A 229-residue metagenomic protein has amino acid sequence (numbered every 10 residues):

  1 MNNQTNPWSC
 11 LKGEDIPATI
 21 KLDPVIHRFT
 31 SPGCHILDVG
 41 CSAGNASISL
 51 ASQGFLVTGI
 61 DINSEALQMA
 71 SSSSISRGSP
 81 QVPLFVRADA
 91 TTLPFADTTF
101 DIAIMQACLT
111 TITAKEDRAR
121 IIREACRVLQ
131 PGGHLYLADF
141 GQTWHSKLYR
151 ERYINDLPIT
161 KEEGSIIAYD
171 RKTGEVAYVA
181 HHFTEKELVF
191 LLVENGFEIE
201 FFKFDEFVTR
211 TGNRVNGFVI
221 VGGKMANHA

Functional and structural regions predicted by a protein language model:
M1-P32, S49, T143: Conserved class I S-adenosyl-L-methionine
S42: Conserved glycine-rich SAM-binding loop
N45-T92: Class I SAM-dependent methyltransferase SAM/SAH-binding core
T91-A103: A short acidic, Gly/Pro-enriched loop at the edge of an enzyme's catalytic core that lines a small-molecule cofactor
I102-E116: A short SAM/SAH-binding and catalytic strip from SAM-dependent methyltransferases
A119-P131: A short glycine-rich, Lys/Arg-flanked "PGG" loop and its adjoining helix->strand segment in the class I
Y136-E162: Conserved class I S-adenosyl-L-methionine
V179-G196: Short alpha-helix
